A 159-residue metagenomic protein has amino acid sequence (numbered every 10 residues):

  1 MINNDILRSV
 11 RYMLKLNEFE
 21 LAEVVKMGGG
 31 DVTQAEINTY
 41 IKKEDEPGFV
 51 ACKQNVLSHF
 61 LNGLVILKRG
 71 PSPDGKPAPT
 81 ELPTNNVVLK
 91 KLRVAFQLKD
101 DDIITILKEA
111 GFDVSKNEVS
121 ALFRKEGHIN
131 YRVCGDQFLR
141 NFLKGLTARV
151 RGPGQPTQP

Functional and structural regions predicted by a protein language model:
M1-Q34: DNA-contacting interfaces and partner/effector-binding or oligomerization modules in DNA-centric proteins
I6-R11, E18-L21, Q54-L64, V88-R93 (+3 more regions): Short, structured motif recognition centered on aromatic/hydrophobic residues
K26-V50, K108-N130: Recognition helix of helix-turn-helix/homeodomain-like DNA-binding domains that insert into the DNA major groove
E44-H59, I129-L139: Short, basic-rich loop-to-helix N-cap that marks the start of a DNA-contacting helix
N62-D113, V150: Short, solvent-exposed interaction modules
I129-P159: Glycine-rich, aromatic-bearing surface loops/beta-hairpins
